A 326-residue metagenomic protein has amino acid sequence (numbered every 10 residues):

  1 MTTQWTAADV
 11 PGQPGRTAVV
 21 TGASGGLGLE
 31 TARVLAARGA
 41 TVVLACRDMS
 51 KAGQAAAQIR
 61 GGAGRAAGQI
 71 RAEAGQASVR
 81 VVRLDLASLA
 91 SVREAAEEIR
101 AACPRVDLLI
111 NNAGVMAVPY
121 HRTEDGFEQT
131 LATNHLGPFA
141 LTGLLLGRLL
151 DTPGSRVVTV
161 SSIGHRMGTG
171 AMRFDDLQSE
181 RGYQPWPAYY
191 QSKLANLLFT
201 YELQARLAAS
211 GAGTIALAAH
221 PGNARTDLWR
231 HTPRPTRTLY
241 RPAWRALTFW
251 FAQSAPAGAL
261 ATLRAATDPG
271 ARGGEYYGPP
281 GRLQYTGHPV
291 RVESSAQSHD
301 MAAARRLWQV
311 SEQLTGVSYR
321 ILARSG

Functional and structural regions predicted by a protein language model:
M1-T236, Q313-G326: Rossmann-fold NAD(P)H-dependent dehydrogenase/reductase core
R166, Y276, W308-Q309: Short linear elements at protein peripheries
S192, P242-S295, H299-R305: C-terminal helical subdomain
E202, A261-R264, V310: Generic recognition of well-ordered alpha-helical segments
L239: Active-site gating loops and adjacent loop-to-helix segments of metal-dependent hydrolytic enzymes
F249, V310, L314: Residues that form generic nucleotide/phosphate-binding pockets
